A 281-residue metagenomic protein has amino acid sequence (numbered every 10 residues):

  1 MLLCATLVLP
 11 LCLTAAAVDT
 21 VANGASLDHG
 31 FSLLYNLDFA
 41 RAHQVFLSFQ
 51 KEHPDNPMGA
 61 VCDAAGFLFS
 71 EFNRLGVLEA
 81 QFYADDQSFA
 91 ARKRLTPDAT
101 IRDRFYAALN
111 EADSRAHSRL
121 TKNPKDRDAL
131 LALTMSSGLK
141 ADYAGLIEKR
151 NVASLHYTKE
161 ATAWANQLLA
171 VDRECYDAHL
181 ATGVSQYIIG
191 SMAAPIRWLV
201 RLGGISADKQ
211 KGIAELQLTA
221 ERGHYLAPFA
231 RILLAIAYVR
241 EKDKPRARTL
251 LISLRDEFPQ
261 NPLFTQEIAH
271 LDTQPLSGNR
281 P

Functional and structural regions predicted by a protein language model:
L2-C12: Bacterial N-terminal signal peptides
L13-A17: Sec/Tat signal peptide C-region and signal peptidase I cleavage site
V18-S26, L33-F46, D55, G66-K125 (+3 more regions): Short coil/linker segments at helix-helix boundaries
K51, A220-E221, R255-D256: Amphipathic alpha-helical segments of tetratricopeptide repeats
C62: N-terminal carbohydrate-binding/catalytic regions of secreted carbohydrate-active enzymes
Y225: Flexible, substrate/cofactor-facing loop regions flanked by secondary structure within enzyme catalytic domains
F229, I236-P281: A cross-kingdom marker for long, charged
